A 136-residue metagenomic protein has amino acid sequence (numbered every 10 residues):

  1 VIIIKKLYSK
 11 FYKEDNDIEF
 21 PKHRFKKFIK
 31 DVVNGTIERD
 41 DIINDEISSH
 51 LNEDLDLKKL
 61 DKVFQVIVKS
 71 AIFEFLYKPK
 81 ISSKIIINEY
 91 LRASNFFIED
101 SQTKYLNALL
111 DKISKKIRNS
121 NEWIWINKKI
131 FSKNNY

Functional and structural regions predicted by a protein language model:
V1-F96, Q102, N107-Y136: N-terminal interaction/assembly modules
